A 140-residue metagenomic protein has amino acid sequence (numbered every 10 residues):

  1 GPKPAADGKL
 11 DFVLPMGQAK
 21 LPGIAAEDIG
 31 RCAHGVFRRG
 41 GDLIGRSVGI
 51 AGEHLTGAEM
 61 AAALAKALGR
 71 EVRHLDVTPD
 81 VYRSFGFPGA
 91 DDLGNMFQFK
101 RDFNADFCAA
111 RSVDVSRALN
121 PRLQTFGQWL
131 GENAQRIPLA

Functional and structural regions predicted by a protein language model:
G1-R73, S84-G89, A140: Oxidoreductase cofactor-interface core, primarily capturing Rossmann-like NAD(P)-dependent enzymes
L75-V77: NAD(P)-dinucleotide binding in Rossmann-like oxidoreductases
P79-A140: A hydrophobic C-terminal alpha-helical subdomain
